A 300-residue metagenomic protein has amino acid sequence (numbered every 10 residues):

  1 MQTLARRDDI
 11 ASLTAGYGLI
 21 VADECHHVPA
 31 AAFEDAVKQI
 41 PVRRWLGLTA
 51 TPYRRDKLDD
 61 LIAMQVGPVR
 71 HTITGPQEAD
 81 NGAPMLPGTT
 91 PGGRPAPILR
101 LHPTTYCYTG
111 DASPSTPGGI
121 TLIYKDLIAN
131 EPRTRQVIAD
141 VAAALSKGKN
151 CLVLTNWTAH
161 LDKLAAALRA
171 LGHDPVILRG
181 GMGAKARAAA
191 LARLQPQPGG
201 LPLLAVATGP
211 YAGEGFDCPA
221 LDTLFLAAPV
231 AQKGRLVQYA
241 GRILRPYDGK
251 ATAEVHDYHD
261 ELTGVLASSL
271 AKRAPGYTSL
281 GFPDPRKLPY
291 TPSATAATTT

Functional and structural regions predicted by a protein language model:
M1, Y17-I20, E24-H26, P210-A212 (+2 more regions): Conserved Walker B
M1-L19, A30-D35, Y211: Conserved helix/coil segment N-terminal to the catalytic DExD/H
D9, L152, D162-K163, H173-G213: Conserved helicase ATPase core of P-loop NTP-dependent helicases/translocases
G16-L19, P41-L46, K149-N150, G199-L204: Loop/turn-to-beta-strand initiation segments
Y17-G18, A205-V206, E214-P229, Q238 (+1 more regions): A short beta-strand element within the Helicase C-terminal
G18-L19, H26-I98, Y277: Post-DEXD/H (motif II) to motif III coupling segment of the RecA-like Helicase ATP-binding lobe
A112-N156, D162-A167: Conserved interdomain hinge at the start of the Helicase C-terminal
R242-A274: Conserved segment of the helicase C-terminal RecA-like domain
